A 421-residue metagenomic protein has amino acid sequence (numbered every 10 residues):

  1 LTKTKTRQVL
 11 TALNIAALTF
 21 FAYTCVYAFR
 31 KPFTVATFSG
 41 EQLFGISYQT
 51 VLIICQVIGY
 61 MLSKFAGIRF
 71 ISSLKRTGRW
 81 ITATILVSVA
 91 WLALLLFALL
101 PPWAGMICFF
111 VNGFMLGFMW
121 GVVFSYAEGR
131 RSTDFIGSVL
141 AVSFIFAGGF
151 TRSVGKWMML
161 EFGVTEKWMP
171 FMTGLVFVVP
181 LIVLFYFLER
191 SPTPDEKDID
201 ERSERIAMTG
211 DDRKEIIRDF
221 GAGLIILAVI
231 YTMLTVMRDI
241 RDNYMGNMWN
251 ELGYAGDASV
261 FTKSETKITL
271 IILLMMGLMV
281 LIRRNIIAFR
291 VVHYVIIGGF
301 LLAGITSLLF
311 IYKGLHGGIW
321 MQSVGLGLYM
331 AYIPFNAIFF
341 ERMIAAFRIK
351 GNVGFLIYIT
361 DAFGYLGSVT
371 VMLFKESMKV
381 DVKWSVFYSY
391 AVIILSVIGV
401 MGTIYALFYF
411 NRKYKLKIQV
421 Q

Functional and structural regions predicted by a protein language model:
L1-L10, M159-L227, E251, I282-R284 (+1 more regions): Intracellular loop-helix junctions on the cytosolic face of multi-pass helical membrane proteins
F33, G117-S132, M245, M330-R348: Intracellular juxtamembrane helix-capping segments at the cytosolic ends of symmetry-related transmembrane helices
T50-I71, K267-L278: Central cavity-lining transmembrane alpha-helices of secondary-active solute carriers, predominantly the Major
T84-P102, G277-L281, I296-K313: C-terminal ends and interior cores of transmembrane alpha-helices in multi-pass membrane transporters/permeases
L94, W103-M119, G314-P334: Hydrophobic core of transmembrane alpha-helices in multi-pass small-molecule transporters, especially MFS/SLC-type
T133-L160, V176-P180, I357-V371: Glycine-rich segments within core transmembrane alpha-helices of 12-TM secondary carriers
R284-P334: C-terminal transmembrane helical hairpin of 12-TM major facilitator-type secondary transporters
P334, M343-K379: A late C-terminal transmembrane helix in Major Facilitator Superfamily
